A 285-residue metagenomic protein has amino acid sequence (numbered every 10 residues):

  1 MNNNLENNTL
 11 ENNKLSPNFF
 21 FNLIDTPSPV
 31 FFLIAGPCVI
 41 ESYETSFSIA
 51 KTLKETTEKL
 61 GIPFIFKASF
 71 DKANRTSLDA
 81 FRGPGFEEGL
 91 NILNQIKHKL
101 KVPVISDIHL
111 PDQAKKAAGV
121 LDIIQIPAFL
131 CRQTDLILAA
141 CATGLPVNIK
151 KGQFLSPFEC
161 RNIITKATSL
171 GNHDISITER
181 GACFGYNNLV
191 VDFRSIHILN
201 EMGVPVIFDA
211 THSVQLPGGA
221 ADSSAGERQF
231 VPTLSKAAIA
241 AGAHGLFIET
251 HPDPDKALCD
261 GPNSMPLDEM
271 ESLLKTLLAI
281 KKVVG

Functional and structural regions predicted by a protein language model:
N2, E6, L10-L33, G285: N-terminal amphipathic alpha-helix/helix-capping segment at the start of soluble metabolic enzymes
F32-I34, P63-K67, P103-I105, I123 (+4 more regions): Structural preference for beta-strand elements that scaffold enzyme active sites
P37-T45, I65-F86, H251-D260: Glycine-rich, proline-tolerant flexible connector loops at the mouths of alpha/beta enzymes
T52-H109: Active-site cofactor/substrate anionic-group-binding motifs, chiefly glycine- and Lys/Arg-rich phosphate-binding loops
D79-E87, I123-L130, Y186-V190, V214-A240 (+1 more regions): Active-site-adjacent loop and "lid" segments of alpha/beta metabolic enzymes
F81-V104, A140, G144, H197-G203 (+1 more regions): Alpha-helix-loop-beta-strand connector modules within alpha/beta enzyme cores
G85, V102-L110, D122-D135, P146-P157 (+1 more regions): Catalytic beta/alpha-barrel core
N148-T250: Catalytic alpha/beta core domains of metabolic enzymes, predominantly
